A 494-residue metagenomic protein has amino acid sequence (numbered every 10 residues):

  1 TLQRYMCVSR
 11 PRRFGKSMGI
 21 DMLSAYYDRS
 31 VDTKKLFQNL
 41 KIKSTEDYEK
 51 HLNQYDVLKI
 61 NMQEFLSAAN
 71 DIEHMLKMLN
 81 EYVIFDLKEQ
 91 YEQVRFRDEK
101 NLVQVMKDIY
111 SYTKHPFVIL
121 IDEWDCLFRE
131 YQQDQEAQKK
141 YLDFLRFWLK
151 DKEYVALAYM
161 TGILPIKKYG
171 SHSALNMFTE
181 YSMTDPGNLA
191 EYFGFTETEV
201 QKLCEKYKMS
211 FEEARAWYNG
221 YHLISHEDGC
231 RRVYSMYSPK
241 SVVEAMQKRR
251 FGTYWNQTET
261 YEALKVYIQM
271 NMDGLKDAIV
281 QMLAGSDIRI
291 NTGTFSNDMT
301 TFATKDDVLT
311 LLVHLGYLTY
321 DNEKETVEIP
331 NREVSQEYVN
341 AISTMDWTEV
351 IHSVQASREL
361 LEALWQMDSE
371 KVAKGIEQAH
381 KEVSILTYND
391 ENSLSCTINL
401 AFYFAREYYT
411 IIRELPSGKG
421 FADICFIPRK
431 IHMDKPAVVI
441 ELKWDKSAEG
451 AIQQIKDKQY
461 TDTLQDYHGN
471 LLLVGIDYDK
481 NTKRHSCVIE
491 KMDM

Functional and structural regions predicted by a protein language model:
T1-D390, A405-Y408: Phosphate-binding site recognition
D108-T113, R406-M433: Active-site metal-binding core of divalent-cation-utilizing nuclease and nuclease-like domains
V118, P436-I440, L472: Structural motif
Q138-D143, W444-T461: Mg2+/Mn2+-dependent nuclease catalytic core
I398, A422-F426, K435-W444, K458: Conserved catalytic cores of phosphodiester-cleaving nucleases, focusing on short active-site segments
F402-T410, D466-H468: Short secondary-structure junctions
T463, G469-M494: Domain-level recognition of nuclease-like catalytic cores that cleave nucleotide substrates
